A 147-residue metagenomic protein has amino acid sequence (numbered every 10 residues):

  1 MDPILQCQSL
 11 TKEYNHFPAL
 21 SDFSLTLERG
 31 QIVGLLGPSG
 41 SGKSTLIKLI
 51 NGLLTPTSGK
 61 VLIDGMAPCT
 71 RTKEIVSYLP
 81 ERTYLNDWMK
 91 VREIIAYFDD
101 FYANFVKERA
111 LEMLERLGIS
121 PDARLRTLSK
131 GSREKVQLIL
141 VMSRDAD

Functional and structural regions predicted by a protein language model:
L5, L20-D22: Conserved structural motif at the start of ABC-family nucleotide-binding domains
F17-P18, T70: Short coil-to-beta microelement around the adenine-binding A-loop and adjacent beta1/P-loop entry of ABC ATPase
V33-L35, I47: Short hydrophobic beta-strand immediately N-terminal to the Walker A/P-loop
P38-G42: Walker A (P-loop) phosphate-binding loop of ABC-type ATPase nucleotide-binding domains
N51: Helix-to-loop junction immediately C-terminal to a conserved catalytic motif
K60-L62, M66: ATP-binding/catalytic-site motifs of ATP-hydrolyzing domains
R82-Q137: ABC-family P-loop ATPase nucleotide-binding domains
